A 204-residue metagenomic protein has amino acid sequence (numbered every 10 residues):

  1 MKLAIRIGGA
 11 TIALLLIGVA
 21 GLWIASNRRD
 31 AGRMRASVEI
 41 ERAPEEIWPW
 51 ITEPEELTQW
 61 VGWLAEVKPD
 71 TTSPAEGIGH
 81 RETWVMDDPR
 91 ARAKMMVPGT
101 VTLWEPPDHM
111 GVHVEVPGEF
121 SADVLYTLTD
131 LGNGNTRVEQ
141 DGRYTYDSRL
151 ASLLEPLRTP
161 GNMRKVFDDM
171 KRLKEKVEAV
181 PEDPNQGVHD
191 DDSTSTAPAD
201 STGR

Functional and structural regions predicted by a protein language model:
M1-K2, A151: Juxtamembrane/transmembrane-helix boundary motifs in multi-pass membrane proteins
L3-I7, T11-T71, G203: Hydrophobic ligand-binding cavity/cleft-lining segments
I5-G9, E39, P69-L125, N133-R137 (+3 more regions): Glycine-rich portal/gate segments that line the openings of hydrophobic small-molecule binding cavities
E39, P49-T52, A93, F120 (+1 more regions): Extracytoplasmic/periplasmic, Sec-exported soluble proteins
E45, P49, E55, R164-F167 (+2 more regions): Solvent-exposed, polar/charged alpha-helical surfaces in well-ordered, non-transmembrane soluble domains, broadly
Y144-D168: A short acidic/glycine-rich loop-to-helix N-cap element
